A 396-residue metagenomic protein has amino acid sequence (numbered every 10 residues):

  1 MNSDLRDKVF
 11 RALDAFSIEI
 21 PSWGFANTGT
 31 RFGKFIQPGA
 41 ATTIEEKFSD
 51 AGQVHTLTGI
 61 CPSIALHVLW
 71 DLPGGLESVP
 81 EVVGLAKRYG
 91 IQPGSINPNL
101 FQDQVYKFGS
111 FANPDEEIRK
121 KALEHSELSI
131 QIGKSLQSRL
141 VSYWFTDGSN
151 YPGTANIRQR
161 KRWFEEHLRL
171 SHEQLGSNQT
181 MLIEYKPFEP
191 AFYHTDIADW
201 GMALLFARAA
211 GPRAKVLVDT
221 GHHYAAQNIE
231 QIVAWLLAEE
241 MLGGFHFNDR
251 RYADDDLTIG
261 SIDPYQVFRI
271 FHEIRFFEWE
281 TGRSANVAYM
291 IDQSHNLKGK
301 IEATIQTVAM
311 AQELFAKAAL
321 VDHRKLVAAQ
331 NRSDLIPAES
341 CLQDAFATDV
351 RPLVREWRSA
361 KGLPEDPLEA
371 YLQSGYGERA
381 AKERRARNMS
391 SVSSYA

Functional and structural regions predicted by a protein language model:
M1-G29, G33-F35, G52, G153 (+4 more regions): Histidine-acidic metal/acid-base catalytic patches
N2-A12, R88-P93, V105-G211, K215 (+1 more regions): Active-site acidic/histidine proton-transfer and metal-coordination neighborhood in alpha/beta enzyme cores
F10-G24, Q37-L69: Catalytic domains of carbohydrate-active enzymes, especially glycoside hydrolases
A15-I36, P98-N113, F145-Y151: N-terminal small/glycine-rich loop or linker at the start of catalytic domains across soluble metabolic enzymes
G24-A26, V68-L72, N97-Q102, F145-S149 (+4 more regions): Active-site-proximal loop/turn and secondary-structure-junction residues that shape catalytic pockets, frequently
G29-E46, H67-W70, F108-E124, R158-Q159: Active-site mouth loops of central-metabolism enzymes
F35-G39, S63-E81, S149-P152: Glycine-rich, proline-tolerant flexible connector loops at the mouths of alpha/beta enzymes
G39-H55, L123-Q131, A226-W235: Short, acidic/polar
